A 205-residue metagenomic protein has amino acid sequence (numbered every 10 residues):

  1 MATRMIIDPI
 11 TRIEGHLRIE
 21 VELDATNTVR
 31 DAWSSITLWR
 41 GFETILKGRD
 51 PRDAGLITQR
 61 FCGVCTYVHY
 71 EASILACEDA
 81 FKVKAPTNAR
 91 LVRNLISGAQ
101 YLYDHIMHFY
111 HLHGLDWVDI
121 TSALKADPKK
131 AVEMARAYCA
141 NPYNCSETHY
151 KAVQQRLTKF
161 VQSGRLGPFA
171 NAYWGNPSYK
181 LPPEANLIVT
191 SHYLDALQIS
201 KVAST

Functional and structural regions predicted by a protein language model:
M1-T205: Catalytic cofactor-binding cores of redox enzymes
